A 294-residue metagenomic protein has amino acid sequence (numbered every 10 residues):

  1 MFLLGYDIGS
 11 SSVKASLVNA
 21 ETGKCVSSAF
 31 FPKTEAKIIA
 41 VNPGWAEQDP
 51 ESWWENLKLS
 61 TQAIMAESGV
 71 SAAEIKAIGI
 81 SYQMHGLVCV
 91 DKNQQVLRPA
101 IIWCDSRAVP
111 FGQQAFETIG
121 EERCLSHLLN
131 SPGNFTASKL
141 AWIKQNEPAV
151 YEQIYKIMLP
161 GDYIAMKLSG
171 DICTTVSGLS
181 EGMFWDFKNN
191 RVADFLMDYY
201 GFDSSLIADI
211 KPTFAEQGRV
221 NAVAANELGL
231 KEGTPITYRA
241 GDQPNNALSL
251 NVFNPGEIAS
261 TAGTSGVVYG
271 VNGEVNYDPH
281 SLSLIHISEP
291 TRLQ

Functional and structural regions predicted by a protein language model:
M1-R98, P110, S126, Q153 (+3 more regions): N-terminal glycine/serine-rich phosphate-binding loop of ATP-dependent small-molecule kinases, especially carbohydrate
F2, I8-S10, R123-G241: Gly/Ser/Thr-rich active-site cleft segment
L3-D7, E74-I80, I157, P235-S249 (+2 more regions): Short glycine-aspartate micro-motif
V18-N19, V88-D91, I143-Q145, M166-K167 (+3 more regions): Short beta-strand-to-turn element immediately C-terminal to the catalytic PLP-Schiff-base lysine in fold type I
D105: Carbohydrate-associated surface elements
V271-L284: Flexible glycine/proline-rich, aromatic-decorated loop/lid segments
I285-Q294: Single conserved hydrophobic/aromatic residue that forms the stacking wall/gate of nucleotide- or nucleobase-binding
